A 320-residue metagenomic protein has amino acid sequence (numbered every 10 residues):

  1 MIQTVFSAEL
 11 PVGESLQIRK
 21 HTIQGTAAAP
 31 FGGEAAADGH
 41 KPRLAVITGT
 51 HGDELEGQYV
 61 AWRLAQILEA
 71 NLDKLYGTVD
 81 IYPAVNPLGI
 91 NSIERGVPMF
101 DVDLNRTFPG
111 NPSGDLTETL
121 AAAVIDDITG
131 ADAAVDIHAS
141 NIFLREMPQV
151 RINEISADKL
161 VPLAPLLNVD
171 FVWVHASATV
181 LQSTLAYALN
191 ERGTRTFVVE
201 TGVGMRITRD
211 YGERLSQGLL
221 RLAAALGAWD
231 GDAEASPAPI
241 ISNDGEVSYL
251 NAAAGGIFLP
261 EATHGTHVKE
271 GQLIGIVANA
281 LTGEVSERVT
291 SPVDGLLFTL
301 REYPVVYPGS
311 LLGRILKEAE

Functional and structural regions predicted by a protein language model:
M1-E320: Structured catalytic-domain cores with a bias toward divalent-metal coordination
